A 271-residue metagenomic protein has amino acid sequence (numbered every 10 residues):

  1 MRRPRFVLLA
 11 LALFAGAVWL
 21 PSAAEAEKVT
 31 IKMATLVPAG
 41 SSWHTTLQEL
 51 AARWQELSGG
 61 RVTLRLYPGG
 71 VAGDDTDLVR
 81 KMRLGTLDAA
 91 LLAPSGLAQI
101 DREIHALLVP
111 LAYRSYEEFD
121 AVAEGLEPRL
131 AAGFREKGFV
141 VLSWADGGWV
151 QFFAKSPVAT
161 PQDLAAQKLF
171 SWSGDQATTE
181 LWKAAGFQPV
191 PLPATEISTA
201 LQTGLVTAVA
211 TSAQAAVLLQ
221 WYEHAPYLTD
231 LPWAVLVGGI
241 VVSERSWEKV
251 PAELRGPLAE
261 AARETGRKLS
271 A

Functional and structural regions predicted by a protein language model:
M1-R3: N-terminal secretory signal peptides that target proteins for export/translocation
L8-V18: Bacterial N-terminal signal peptides
L9, A26-E118, L130-A271: N-terminal secretory/targeting leader peptides
W19-A26: Sec/Tat signal peptide C-region and signal peptidase I cleavage site
F119-A123: Short, Φ-rich (hydrophobic/aromatic) sequence segments
